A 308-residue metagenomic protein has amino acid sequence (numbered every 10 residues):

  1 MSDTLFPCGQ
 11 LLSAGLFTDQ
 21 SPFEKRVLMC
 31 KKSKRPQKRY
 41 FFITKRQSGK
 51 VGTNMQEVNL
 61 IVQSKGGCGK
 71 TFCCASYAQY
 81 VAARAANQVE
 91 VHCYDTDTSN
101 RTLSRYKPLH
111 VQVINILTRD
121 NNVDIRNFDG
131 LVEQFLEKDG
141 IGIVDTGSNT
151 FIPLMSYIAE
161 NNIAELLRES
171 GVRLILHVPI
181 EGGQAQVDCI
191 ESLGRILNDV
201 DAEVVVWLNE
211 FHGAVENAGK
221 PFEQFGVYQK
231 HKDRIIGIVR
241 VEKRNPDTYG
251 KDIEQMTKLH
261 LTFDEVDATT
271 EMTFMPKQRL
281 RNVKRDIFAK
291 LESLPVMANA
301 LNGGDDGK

Functional and structural regions predicted by a protein language model:
G9, G15, G49-G52: Residue-identity detector for glycine
S21, K25-R26, K32-S33, K38-F41 (+1 more regions): Polybasic, lysine-rich low-complexity intrinsically disordered segments
Q56, V205-G213, K220-K308: P-loop NTP-binding site
Q56-L60, A86, E90-F151: Nucleotide-state-sensitive switch-loop elements of NTP-binding domains
N59-C93: Walker A/P-loop phosphate-binding motif and the immediately C-terminal alpha-helix
T150-K251: Conserved catalytic-core segment of NTP-binding enzymes
